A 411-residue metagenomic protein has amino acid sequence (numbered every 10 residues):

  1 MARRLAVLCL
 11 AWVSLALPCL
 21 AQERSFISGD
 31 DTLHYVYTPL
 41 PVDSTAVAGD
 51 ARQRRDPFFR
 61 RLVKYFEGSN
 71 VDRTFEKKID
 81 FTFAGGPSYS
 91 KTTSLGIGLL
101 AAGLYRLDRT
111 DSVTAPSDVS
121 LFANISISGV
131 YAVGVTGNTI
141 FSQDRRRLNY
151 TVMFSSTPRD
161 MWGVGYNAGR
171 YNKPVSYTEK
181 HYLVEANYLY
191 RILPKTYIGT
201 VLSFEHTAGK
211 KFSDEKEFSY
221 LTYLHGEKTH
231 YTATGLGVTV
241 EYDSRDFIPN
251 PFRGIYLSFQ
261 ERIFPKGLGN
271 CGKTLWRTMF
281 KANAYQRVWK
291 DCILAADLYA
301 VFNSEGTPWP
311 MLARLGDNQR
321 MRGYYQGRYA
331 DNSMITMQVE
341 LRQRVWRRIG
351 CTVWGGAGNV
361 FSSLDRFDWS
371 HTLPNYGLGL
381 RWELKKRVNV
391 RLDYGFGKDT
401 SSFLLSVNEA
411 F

Functional and structural regions predicted by a protein language model:
M1-I27: Bacterial Sec-dependent N-terminal signal peptides
E23-N149, E227-P251, Q343-C351, V360-S362 (+2 more regions): Outer-membrane beta-barrel initiation region
R73-T82, Y89-K228, T232, N389 (+1 more regions): Gram-negative/organellar outer-membrane beta-barrel architecture
D80-Y89, T114-I127, V133, I255-G267 (+4 more regions): Transmembrane beta-strand segments that form the barrel wall of outer-membrane beta-barrel proteins
F81-F83, S117-L121, R147-V152, Y197-T200 (+9 more regions): Transmembrane beta-strands of outer-membrane beta-barrel proteins
G85-P87, L99-G103, V135-T139, V184-Y190 (+8 more regions): Residues on the lipid-exposed face of transmembrane beta-strands in outer-membrane beta-barrel proteins
L236, E241, R245-R344: C-terminal outer-membrane beta-barrel translocator/porin domains of Gram-negative envelope proteins and their
N303-R391: Outer membrane beta-barrel transmembrane domains
